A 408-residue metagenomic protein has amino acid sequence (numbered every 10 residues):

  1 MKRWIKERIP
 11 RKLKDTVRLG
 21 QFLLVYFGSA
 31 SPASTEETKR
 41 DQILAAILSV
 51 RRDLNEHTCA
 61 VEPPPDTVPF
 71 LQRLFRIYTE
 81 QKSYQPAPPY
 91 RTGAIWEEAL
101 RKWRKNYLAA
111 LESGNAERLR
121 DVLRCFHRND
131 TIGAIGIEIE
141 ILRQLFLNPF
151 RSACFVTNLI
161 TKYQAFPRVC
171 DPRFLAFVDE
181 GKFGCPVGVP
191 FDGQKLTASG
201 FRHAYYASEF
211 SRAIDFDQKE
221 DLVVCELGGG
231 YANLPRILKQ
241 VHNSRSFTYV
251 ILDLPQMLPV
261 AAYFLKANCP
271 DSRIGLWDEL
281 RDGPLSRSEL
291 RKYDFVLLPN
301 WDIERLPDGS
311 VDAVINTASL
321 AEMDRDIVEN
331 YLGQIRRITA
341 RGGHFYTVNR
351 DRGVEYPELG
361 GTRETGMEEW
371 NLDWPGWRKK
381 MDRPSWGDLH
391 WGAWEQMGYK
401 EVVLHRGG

Functional and structural regions predicted by a protein language model:
M1-Q85: Membrane-proximal basic amphipathic "stem/tether" segments
P86-K219: Conserved Class I S-adenosyl-L-methionine-dependent methyltransferase catalytic core
K219-G230: Conserved class I S-adenosyl-L-methionine
Y231-S244: Conserved SAM-binding loop of SAM-dependent methyltransferases across substrates and taxa, primarily the Class I
F264-P307: S-adenosyl-L-methionine
D312-D326: A short SAM/SAH-binding and catalytic strip from SAM-dependent methyltransferases
E329-R341: A short glycine-rich, Lys/Arg-flanked "PGG" loop and its adjoining helix->strand segment in the class I
R341-G353: Conserved beta-strand signature within the Rossmann-like core of class I S-adenosyl-L-methionine
